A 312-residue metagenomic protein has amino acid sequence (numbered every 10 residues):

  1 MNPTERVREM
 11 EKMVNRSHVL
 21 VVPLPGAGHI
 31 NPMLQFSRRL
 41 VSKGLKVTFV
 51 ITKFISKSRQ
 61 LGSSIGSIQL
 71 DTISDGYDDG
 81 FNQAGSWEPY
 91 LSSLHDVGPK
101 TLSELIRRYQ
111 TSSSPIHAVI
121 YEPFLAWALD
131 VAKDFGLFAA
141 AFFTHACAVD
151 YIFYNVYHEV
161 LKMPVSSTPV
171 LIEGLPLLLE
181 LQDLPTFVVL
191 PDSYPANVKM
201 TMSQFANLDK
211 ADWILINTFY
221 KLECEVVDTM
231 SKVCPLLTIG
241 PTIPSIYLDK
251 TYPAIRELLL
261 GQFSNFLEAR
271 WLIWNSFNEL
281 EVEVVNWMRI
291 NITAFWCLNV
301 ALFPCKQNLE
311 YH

Functional and structural regions predicted by a protein language model:
M1-H312: Glycosyltransferase specificity loop/lid
